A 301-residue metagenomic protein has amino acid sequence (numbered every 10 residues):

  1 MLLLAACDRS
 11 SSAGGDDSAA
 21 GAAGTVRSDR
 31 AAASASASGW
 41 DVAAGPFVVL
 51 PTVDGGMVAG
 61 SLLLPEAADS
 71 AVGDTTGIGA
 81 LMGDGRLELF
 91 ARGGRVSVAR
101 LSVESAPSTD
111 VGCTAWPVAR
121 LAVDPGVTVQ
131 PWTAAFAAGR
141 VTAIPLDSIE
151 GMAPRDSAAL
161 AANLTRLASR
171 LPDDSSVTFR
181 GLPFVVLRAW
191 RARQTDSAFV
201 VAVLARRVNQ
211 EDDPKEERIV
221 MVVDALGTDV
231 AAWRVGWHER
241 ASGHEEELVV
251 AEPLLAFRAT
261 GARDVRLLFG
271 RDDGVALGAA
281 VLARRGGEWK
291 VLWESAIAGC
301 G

Functional and structural regions predicted by a protein language model:
L4-A6: C-terminal motif of bacterial Sec signal peptides marking the signal peptidase cleavage site
S10-G301: Exposed acidic/polar residues on beta-strands and adjacent loops within beta-sheet cores, strongest in beta-propeller
